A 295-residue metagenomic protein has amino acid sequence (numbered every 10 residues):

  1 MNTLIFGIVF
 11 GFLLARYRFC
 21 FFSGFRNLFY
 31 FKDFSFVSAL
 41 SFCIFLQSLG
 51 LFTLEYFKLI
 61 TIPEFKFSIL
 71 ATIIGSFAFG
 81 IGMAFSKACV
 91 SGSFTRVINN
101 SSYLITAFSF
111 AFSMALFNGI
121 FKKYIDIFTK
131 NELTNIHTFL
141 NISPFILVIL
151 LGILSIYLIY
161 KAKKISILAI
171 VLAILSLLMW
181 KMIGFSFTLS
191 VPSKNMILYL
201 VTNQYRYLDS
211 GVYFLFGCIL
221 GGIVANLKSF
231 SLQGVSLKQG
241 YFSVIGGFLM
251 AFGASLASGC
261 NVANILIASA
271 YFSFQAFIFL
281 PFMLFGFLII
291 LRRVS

Functional and structural regions predicted by a protein language model:
M1-S295: Membrane-interfacial helix-loop segments of redox and metal-homeostasis proteins, especially TM-loop-TM junctions
